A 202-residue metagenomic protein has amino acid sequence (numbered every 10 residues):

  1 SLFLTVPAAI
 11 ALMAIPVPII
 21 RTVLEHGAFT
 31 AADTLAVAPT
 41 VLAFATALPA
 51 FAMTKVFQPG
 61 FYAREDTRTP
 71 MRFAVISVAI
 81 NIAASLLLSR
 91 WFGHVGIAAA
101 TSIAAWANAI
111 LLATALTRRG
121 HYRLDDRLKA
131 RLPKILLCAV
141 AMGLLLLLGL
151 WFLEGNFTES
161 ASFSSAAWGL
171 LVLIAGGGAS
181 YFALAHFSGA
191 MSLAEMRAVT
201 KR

Functional and structural regions predicted by a protein language model:
S1-R202: Membrane-embedded alpha-helical bundles of multi-pass transporters/translocases, especially carrier/permease families
